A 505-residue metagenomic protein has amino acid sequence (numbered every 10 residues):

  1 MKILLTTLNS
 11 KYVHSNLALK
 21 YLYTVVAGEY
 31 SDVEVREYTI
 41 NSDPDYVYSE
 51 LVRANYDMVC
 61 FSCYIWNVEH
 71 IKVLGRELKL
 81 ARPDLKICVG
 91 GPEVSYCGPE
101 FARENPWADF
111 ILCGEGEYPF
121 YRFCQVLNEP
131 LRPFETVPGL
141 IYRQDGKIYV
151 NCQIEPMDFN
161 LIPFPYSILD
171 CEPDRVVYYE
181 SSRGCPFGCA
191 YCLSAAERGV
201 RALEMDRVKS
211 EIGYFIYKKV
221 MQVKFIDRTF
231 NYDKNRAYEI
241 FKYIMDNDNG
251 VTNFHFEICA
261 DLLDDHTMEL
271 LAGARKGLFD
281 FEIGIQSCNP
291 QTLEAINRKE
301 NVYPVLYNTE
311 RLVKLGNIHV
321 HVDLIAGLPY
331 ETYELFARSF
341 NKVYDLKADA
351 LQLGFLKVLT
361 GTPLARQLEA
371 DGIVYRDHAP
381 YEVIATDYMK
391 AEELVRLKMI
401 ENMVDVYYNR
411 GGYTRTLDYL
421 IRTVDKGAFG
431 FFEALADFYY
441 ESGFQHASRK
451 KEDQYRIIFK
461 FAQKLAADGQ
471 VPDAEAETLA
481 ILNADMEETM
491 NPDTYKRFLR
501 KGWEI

Functional and structural regions predicted by a protein language model:
M1-I3, V137, I141-S181: N-terminal [4Fe-4S]-dependent radical SAM core
K2, A18, V25, Y30-Q153: Glycine-rich beta-alpha loop elements in corrinoid/cobalamin-binding modules across cobalamin-dependent enzymes
K2-L8, A27, A54-D57, C185 (+1 more regions): Radical SAM enzyme core and accessory elements
N9-K11, I65, T229: Residue-level signal for short, function-critical loop segments
Y12-A18: Short N-terminal binding/cap micro-motifs at the start of the first secondary-structure element
Y30, T39-S42, M58-C60, K86 (+5 more regions): Conserved C-terminal portion of the radical SAM core fold that forms the substrate/S-adenosylmethionine-binding
N160-I318: Radical SAM [4Fe-4S] cluster-binding motif and immediate context
